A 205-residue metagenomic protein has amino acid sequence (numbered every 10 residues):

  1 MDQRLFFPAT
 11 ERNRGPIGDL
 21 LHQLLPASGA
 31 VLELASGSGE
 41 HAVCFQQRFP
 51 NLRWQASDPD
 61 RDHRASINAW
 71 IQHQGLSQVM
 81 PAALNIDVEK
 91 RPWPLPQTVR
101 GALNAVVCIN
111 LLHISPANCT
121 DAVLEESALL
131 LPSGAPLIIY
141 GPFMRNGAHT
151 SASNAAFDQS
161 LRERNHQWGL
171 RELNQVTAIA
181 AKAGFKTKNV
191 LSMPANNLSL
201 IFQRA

Functional and structural regions predicted by a protein language model:
M1-A27: Class I SAM-dependent methyltransferase Rossmann-like catalytic core, especially the SAM/SAH-binding loop
L32, E40-W93: Class I SAM-dependent methyltransferase SAM/SAH-binding core
G37: Conserved glycine-rich SAM-binding loop
V107: A conserved beta-strand element that flanks and buttresses the S-adenosyl-L-methionine
I114-S127: A short, conserved alpha-helix within the catalytic core of class I
G134-N146: Conserved beta-strand signature within the Rossmann-like core of class I S-adenosyl-L-methionine
T150-N174: Conserved Class I S-adenosyl-L-methionine
F185-A205: Core SAM-dependent methyltransferase catalytic element
